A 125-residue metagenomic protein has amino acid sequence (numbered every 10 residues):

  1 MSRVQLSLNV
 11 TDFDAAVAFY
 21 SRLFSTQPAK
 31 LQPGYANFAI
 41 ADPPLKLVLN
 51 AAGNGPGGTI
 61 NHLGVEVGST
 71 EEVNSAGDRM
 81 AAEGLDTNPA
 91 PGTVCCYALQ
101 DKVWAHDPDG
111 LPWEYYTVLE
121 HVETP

Functional and structural regions predicted by a protein language model:
S2-K46: Core segments of cupin and vicinal oxygen chelate
R3-T11, A39, G55-A82, Q100-H106 (+1 more regions): Vicinal oxygen chelate
S25-K30, G68, P91-C95: Short linear motifs in intrinsically disordered
Q27, L47-V48, D86-P91: A short linear hydrophobic-aromatic micro-motif
Y35-N37, A52, P91-C95: Short, solvent-exposed loop/turn elements at beta->coil junctions and helix N-caps that rim active or binding pockets
K46-N50, E114: Conserved beta-strand in the GNAT
A51-G55, E120: A short, sequence-level motif marking secondary-structure junctions
G77, A82-P125: Vicinal oxygen chelate
